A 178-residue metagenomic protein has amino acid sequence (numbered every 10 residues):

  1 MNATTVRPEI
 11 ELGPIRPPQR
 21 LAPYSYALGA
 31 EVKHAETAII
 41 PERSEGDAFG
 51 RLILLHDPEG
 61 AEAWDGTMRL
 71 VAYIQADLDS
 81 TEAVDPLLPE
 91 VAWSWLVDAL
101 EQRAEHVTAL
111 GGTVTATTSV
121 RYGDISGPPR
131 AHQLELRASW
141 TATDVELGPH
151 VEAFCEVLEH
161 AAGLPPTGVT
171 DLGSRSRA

Functional and structural regions predicted by a protein language model:
M1-P18: Short, extreme N-terminal leader segments that mark the start of a protein/domain
P18-L21, A27: Long, low-complexity, Ser/Thr/Gly/Pro-rich intrinsically disordered segments that act as flexible linkers and assembly
S25-A27, D65-S80, R130-W140: Glycine-rich, often proline-containing surface loops adjacent to acidic residues and nearby aromatics that form
A27-Q75: A glycine-rich, hydrophobic loop/mini-helix early in the fold
T37-I39, T81-D85, V145-H150: Short, conserved charged micro-motifs
P86-D124: Short, internal acidic amphipathic alpha-helical interface segments that mediate docking to partner proteins
G111-T143: Amphipathic protein-protein interaction modules
R137-A178: Mixed-charge, glycine-accented linear interaction segment located at domain edges/termini
